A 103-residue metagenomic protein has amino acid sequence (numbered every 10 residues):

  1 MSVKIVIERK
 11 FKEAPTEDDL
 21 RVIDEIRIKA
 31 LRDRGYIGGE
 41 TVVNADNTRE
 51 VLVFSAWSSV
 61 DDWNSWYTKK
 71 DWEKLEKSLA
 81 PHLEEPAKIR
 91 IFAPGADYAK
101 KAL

Functional and structural regions predicted by a protein language model:
M1, G38-R49, K77-L103: Glycine-rich beta-strand-turn "strand-cap" elements at beta-sheet edges
V3-K10, G38-Y67: Short, well-ordered beta-strand segments in beta-rich or mixed alpha/beta enzyme and ligand-binding folds
V6, F11-K12, W72, R90: Residue-level detector of intrinsically disordered/flexible regions characterized by low predicted structural confidence
K10-L20: Short, surface-exposed ligand-recognition loops at beta-strand->loop->(often short) alpha-helix junctions that present
P15-E17, D61-W63, D97: Residue-level signal for secondary-structure boundary sites
T16, T68, A93-G95: Serine/threonine-rich low-complexity intrinsically disordered regions
R21, E25-G38, A56-R90: An amphipathic, aromatic/His-enriched active-site/gating alpha helix that lines ligand/cofactor pockets
